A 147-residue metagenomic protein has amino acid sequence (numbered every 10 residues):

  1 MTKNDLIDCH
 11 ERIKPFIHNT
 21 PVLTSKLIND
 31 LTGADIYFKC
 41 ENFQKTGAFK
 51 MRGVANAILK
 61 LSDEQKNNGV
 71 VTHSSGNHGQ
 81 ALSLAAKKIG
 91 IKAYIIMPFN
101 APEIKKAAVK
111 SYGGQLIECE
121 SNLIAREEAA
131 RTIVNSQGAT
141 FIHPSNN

Functional and structural regions predicted by a protein language model:
M1-N147: PLP-dependent amino-acid enzyme catalytic core
